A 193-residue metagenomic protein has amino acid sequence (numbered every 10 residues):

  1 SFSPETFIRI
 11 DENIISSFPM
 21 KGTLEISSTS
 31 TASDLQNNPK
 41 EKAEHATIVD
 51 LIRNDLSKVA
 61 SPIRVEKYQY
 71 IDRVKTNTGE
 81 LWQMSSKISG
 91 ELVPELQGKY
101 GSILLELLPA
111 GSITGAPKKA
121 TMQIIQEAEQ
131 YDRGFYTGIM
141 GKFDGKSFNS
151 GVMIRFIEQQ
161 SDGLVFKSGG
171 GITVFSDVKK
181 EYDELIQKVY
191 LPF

Functional and structural regions predicted by a protein language model:
S1-F193: Extended alpha-helical targeting/anchoring segments, especially N-terminal organellar/secretory targeting helices
